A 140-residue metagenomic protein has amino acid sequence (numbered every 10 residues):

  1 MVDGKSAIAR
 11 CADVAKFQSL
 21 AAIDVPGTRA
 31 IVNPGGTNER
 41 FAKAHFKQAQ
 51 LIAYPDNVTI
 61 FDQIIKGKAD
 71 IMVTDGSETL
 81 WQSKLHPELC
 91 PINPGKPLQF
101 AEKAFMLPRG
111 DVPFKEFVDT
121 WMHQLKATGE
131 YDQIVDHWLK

Functional and structural regions predicted by a protein language model:
M1-S6, G76, L80-H123, K140: Periplasmic-binding protein-like
R10, P34-G36, D56-N57, V73-Q82 (+2 more regions): Beta->alpha turn/N-cap motifs
R10-R29: Flexible hinge/capping segments at coil-to-helix
A15-Q18, I52-K66, A101: Short helix-initiation/N-cap motifs at beta->coil->alpha
A21-A22, A44-H45, V58-S77, L85: Short helices/loops that flank or line small-molecule/ion binding pockets
I23, I64-I65, F105, V118: Hydrophobic residues within well-ordered alpha-helices
R29-V32, M72, M106: Short, well-ordered beta-strand segments
T37-Y54, P91-P94, M122-K140: Ligand-binding clefts/hinges and TM-proximal coupling segments of bilobed small-molecule sensing domains
